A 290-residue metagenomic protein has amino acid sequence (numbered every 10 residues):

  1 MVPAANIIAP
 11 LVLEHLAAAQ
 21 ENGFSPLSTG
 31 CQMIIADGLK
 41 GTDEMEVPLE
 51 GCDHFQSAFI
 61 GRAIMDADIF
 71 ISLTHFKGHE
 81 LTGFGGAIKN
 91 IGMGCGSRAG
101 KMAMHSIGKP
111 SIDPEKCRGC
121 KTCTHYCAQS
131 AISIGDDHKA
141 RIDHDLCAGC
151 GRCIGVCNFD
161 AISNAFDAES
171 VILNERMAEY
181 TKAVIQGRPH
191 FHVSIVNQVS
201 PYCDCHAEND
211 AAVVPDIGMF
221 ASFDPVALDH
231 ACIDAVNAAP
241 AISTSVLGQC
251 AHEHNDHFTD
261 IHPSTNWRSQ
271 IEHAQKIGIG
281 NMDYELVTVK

Functional and structural regions predicted by a protein language model:
V2-K290: Extended, low-polarity segments enriched in aliphatic/aromatic residues
